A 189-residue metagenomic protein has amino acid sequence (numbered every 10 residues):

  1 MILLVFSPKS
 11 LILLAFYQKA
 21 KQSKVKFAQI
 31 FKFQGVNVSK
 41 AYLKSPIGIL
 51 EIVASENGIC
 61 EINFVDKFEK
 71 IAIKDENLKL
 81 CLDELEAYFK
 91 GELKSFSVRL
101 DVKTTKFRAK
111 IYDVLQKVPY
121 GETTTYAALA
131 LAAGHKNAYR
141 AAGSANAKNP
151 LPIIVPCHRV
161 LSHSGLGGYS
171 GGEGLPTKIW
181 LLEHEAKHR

Functional and structural regions predicted by a protein language model:
M1-A28: Cationic, amphipathic, low-complexity segments that mediate targeting or membrane/lipid association
L3, K26-N137, H184-R189: Basic nucleic-acid-binding alpha-helical/helix-turn surface characteristic of O6-alkylguanine DNA
I30, S164-R189: …primarily DNA-binding HTH/wHTH and HhH modules…
N137-P152: Regulatory, non-catalytic segments
I153-V160: Short Lys/Arg-enriched helix C-cap and helix-to-coil transition segments that create basic nucleic-acid-contact patches
